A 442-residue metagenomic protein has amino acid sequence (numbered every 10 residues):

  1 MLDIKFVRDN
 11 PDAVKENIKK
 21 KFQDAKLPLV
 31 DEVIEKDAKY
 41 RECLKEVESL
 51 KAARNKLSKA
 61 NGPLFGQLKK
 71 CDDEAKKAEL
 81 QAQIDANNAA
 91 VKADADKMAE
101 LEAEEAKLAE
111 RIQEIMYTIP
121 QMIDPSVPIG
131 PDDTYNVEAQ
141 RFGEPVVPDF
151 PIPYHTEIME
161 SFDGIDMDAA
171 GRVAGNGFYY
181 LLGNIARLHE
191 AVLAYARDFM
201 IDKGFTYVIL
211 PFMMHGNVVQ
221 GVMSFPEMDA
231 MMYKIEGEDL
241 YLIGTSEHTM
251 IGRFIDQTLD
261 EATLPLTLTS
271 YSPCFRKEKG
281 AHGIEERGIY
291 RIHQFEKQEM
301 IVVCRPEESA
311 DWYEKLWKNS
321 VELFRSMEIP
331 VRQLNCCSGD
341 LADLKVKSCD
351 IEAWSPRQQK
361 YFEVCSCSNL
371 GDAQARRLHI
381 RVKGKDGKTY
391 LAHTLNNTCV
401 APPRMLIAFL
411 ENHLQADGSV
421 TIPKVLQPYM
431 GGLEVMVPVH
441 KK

Functional and structural regions predicted by a protein language model:
M1-P145, E160, G164: N-terminal alpha-helical targeting/anchoring segments
L27, R141-K442: TRNA-recognition modules of translation machinery and tRNA-sensing kinases, especially anticodon-binding
